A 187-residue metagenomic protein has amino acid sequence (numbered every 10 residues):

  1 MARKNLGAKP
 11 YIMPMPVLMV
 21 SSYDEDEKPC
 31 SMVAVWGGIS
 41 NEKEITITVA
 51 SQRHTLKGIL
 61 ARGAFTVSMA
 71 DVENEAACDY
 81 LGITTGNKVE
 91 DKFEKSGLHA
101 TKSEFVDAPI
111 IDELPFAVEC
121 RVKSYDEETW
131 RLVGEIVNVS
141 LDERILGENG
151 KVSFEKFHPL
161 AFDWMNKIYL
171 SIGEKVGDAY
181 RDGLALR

Functional and structural regions predicted by a protein language model:
M1-R187: Basic, polyanion-binding surface patches
